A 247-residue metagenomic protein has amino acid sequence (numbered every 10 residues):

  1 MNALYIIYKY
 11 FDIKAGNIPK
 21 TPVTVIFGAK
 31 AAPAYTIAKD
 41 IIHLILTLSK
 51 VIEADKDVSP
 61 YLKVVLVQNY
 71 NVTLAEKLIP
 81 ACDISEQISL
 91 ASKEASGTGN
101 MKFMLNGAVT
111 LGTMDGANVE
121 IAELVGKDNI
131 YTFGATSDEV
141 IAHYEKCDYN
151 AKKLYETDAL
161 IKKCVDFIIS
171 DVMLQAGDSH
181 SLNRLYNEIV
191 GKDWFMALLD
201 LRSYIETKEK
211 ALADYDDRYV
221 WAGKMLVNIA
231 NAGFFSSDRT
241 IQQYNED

Functional and structural regions predicted by a protein language model:
M1-E76: Long, K/E/R/D-enriched contiguous segments that form extended
N2-Y5, L46, K50, D83 (+3 more regions): Amphipathic, well-packed alpha-helical segments that form the structural scaffold of globular domains
I26-A29, D83, S137: C-terminal, helix-dominated tail/subdomain
F27-G28, L66-N69, Q87-L90, G112-M114: Short His-Asn-centered micro-motif
P60-Y61, I84-Q87: Short, basic, glycine/proline-bearing loop/turn elements
P80-A81, I88-M225, I229-F234, R239 (+1 more regions): Catalytic binding pocket for nucleotide-activated donors in carbohydrate/polymer assembly enzymes
